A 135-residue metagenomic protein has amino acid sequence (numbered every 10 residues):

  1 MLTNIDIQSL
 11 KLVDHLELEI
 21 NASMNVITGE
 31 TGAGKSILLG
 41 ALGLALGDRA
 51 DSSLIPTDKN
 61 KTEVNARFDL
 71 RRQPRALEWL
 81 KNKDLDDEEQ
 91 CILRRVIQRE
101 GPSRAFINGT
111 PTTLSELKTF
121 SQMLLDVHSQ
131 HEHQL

Functional and structural regions predicted by a protein language model:
N4-L135: Gly/Lys-enriched N-terminal cap/neck module of very large, oligomeric protein machines
